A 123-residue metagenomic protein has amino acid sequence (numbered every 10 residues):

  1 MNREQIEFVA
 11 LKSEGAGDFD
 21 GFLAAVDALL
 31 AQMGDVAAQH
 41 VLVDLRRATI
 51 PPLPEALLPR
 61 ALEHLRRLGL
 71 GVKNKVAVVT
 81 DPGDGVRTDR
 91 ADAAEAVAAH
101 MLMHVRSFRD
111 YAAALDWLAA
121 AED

Functional and structural regions predicted by a protein language model:
M1-D123: Amphipathic, Lys/Arg-enriched alpha-helical "gate/interface" segment within cytosolic domains that mediates
